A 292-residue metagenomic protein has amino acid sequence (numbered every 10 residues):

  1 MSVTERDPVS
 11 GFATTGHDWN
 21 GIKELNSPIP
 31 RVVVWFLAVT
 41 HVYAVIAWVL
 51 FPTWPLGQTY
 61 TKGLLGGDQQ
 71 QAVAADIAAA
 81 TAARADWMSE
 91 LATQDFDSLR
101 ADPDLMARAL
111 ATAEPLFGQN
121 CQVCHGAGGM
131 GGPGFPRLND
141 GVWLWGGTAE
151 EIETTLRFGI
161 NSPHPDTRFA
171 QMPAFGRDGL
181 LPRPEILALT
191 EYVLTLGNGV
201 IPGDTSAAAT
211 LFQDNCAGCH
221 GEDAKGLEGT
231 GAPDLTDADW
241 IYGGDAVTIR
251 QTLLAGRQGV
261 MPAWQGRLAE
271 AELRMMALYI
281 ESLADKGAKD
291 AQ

Functional and structural regions predicted by a protein language model:
S2-D104, G146-T155, P173-V193, G266-E281: Periplasmic c-type cytochrome electron-transfer domains
L64-Q70, L99-R108, P136-W143, I201-P202 (+1 more regions): Short charge-dense sequence patches
L105-M130, L144-T148, E153-F158, I201-G226 (+4 more regions): Sequence/structural segment immediately N-terminal to covalent heme-attachment motifs in c-type and related
P133, N139-T195, L227-D285: Extracytoplasmic electron-transfer domains, predominantly the class I c-type cytochrome c fold
